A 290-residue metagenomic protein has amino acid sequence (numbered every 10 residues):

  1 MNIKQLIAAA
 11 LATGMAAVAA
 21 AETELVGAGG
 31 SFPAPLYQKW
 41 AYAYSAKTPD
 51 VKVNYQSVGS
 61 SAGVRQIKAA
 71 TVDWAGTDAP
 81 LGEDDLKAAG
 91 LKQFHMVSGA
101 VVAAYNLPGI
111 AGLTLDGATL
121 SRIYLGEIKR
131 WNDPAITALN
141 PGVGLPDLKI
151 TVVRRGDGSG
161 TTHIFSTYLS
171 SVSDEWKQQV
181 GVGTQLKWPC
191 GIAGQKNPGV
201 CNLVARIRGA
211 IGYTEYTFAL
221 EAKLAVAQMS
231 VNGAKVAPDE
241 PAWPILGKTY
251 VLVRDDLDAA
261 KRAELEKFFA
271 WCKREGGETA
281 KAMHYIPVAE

Functional and structural regions predicted by a protein language model:
M1-A20: Gram-negative bacterial Sec-dependent N-terminal signal peptides
A21-E290: Flexible loop/hinge segments at secondary-structure junctions
